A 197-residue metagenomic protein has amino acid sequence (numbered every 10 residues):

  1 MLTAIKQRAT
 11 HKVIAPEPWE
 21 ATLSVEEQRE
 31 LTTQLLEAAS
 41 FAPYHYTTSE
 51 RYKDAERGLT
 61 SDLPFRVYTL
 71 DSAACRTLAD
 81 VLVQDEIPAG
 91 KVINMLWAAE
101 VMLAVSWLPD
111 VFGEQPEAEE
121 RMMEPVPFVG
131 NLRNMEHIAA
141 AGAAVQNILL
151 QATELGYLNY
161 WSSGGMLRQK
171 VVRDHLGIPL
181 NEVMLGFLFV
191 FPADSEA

Functional and structural regions predicted by a protein language model:
M1-V101: N-terminal amphipathic, basic helical "cap/leader" segment at the start of enzyme domains
A4, M102-A104, F187-F189: Conserved hydrophobic/aromatic beta-strand scaffold that supports enzyme active sites
A39, P109, A118-H175: Small-aliphatic-rich amphipathic alpha-helix that forms the alpha element of a beta-alpha
S72-T77, P109-V111, D194: Short, charged/polar surface micro-motifs in flexible loops or helix N-caps
L78-V81, G113-E119: Short, conserved acidic/polar surface loops in the N-terminal third of protein domains
I93-M95, H175-A197: A glycine-rich helix N-cap at a beta->alpha junction
A99-G113: Conserved active-site beta-strand-loop modules that form the wall/rim of enzyme catalytic pockets and either contain
A99-V101, Q146, L155, G186: Generic beta-strand structural signal
